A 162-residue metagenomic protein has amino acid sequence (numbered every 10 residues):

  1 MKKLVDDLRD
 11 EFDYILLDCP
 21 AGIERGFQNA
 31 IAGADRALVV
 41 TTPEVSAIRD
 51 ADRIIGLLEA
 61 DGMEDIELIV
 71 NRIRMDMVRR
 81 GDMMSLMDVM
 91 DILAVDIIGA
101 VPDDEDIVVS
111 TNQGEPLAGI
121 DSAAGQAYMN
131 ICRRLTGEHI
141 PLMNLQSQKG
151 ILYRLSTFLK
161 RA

Functional and structural regions predicted by a protein language model:
M1-K2, G125: Short, well-ordered alpha-helical scaffold segments within catalytic/effector domains
K2-V109: Conserved catalytic-core segment of NTP-binding enzymes
P20, F27, L117, D121 (+1 more regions): Conserved phosphate/pyrophosphate-binding and hydrolysis machinery centered on Walker-type P-loop NTPases, extending
S46-R49, A123-Q126, N130: Generic recognition of short, well-ordered alpha-helical interface segments
S85, P116-L117, G150: Secondary-structure junction/capping motif
D96, Q126, N130-A162: P-loop NTP-binding site
E105, T111, E115, C132-L135 (+1 more regions): Short leucine-rich amphipathic alpha-helical surface patches
T111-A127: C-terminal boundary of histidine-terminating zinc-finger modules
